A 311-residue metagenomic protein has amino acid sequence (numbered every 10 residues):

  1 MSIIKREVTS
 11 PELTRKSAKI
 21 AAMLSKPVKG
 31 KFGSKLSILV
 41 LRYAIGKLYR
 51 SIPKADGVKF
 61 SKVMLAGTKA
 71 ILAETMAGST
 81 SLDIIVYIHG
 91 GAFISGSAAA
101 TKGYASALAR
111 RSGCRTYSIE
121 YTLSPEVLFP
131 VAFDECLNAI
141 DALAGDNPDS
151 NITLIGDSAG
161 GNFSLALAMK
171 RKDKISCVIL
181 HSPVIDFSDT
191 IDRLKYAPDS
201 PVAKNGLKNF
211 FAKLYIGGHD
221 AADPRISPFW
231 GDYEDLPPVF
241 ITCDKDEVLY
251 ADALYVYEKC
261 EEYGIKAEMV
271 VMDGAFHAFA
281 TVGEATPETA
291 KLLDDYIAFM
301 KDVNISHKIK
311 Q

Functional and structural regions predicted by a protein language model:
M1-G78, I305-Q311: A glycine/proline-hinged amphipathic helix-loop "lid/cap" segment that gates access to hydrophobic ligand pockets
V28, L65-I71, M76-Q311: Alpha/beta-hydrolase superfamily serine-hydrolase fold, recognizing
